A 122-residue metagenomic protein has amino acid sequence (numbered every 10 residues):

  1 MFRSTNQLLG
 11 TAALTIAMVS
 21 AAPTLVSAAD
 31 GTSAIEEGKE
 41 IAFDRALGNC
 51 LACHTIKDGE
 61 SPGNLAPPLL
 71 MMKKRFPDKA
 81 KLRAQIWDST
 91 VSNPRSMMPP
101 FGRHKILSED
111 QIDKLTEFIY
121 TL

Functional and structural regions predicted by a protein language model:
F2-A13: Bacterial N-terminal signal peptides that target proteins for export
I16-V26: C-terminal segment of classical bacterial N-terminal signal peptides
T24-R45: Electrostatic cytochrome c docking/interface patches
E36-E40, A80, A84, D113 (+1 more regions): Solvent-exposed, polar/charged alpha-helical surfaces in well-ordered, non-transmembrane soluble domains, broadly
F43, L51-W87, R103: Gly/Gly-Pro-rich "capping" loops immediately C-terminal to redox-active cysteine motifs in periplasmic/lumenal
G48: Cys/His-enriched microdomains
Q85, V91, R103-L122: C-terminal capping alpha-helices of c-type cytochrome domains
M97-M98: Methionine-biased hydrophobic packing positions in alpha-helices, especially within tandem helical repeat solenoids
